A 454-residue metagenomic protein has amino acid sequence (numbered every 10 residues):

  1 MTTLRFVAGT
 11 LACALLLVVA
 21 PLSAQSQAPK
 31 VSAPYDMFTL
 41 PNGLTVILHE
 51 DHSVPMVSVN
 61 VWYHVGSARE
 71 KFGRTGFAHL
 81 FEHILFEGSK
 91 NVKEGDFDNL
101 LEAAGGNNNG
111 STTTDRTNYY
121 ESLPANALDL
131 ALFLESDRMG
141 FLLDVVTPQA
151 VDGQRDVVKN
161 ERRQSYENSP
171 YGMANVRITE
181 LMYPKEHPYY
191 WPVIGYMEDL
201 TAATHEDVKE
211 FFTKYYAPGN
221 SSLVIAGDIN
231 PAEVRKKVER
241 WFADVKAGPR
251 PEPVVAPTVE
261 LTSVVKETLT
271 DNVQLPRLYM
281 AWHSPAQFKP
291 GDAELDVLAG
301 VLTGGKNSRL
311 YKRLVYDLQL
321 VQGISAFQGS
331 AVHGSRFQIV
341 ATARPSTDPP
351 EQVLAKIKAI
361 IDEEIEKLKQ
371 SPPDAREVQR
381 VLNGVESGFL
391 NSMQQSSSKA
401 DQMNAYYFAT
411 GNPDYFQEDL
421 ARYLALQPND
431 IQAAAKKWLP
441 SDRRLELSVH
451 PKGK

Functional and structural regions predicted by a protein language model:
M1-F6: Positively charged n-region of N-terminal signal peptides that target proteins for export
V7-P21: Bacterial N-terminal signal peptides
L22-S26: Boundary at the C-terminal end of the N-terminal hydrophobic targeting segment
V31-P34: Short, small/polar residue-rich loop motifs at catalytic or cofactor-binding pockets
H49, V54-E70, G76-L80, E94-F141 (+5 more regions): M16 family metallopeptidases and their MPP-like homologs
T75-S89: Active-site SXXK
L143, K185, P218, S222-A286 (+2 more regions): An aromatic/glycine/proline-enriched structural segment found at the starts of mature extracellular/organellar domains
